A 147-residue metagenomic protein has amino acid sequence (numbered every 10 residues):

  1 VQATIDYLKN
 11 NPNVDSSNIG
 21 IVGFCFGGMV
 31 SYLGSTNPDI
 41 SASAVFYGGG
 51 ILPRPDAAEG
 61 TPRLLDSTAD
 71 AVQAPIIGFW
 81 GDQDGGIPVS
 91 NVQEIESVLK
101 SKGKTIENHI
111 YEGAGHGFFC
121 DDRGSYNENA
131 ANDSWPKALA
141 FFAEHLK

Functional and structural regions predicted by a protein language model:
V1-V22, H145-L146: Gly/Ser-rich "nucleophile elbow"/oxyanion-hole loop immediately N-terminal to the catalytic nucleophile in hydrolases
I21-G23, F46, F79: Short beta-strand immediately N-terminal to the catalytic nucleophile in serine-hydrolase-like folds
G23-G27, S31: Gly/Ala-rich beta-loop-alpha elbow adjacent to hydrolase catalytic centers
D39-G50: A conserved short beta-strand
G49-Q73: Flexible "cap/lid" loop of the alpha/beta hydrolase fold
V72, G78-W80, D84: Short beta-strand/loop motif that positions the catalytic acidic residue of the alpha/beta-hydrolase fold
G85-N91: Conserved alpha/beta-hydrolase "acid-adjacent" motif
K100-K147: C-terminal catalytic histidine-bearing segment of alpha/beta-hydrolase fold enzymes
